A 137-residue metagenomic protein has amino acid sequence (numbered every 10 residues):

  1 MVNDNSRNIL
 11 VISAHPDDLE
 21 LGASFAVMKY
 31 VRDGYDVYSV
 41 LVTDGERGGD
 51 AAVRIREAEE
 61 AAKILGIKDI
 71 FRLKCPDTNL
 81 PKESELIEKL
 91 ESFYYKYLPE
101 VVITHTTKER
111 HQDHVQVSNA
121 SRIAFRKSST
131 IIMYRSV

Functional and structural regions predicted by a protein language model:
M1-Y97: Active-site rim/loop-helix segments in enzyme catalytic domains that contact anionic ligands
F93-V137: Active-site adenylate/phosphate-handling loop in enzymes that bind or generate adenylated species
